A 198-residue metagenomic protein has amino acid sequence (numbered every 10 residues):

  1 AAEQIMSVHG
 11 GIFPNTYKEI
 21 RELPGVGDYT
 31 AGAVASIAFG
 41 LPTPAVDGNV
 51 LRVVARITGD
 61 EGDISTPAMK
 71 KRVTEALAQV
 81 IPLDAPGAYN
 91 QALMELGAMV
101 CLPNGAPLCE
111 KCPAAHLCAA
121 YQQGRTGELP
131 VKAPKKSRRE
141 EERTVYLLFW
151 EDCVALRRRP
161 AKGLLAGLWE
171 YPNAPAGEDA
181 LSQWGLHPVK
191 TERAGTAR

Functional and structural regions predicted by a protein language model:
A1-E110, A114-Q123, H187: Catalytic cores of DNA base-excision repair glycosylases
A98-R198: Intrinsically disordered, low-complexity, charged terminal extensions of DNA damage-control enzymes
